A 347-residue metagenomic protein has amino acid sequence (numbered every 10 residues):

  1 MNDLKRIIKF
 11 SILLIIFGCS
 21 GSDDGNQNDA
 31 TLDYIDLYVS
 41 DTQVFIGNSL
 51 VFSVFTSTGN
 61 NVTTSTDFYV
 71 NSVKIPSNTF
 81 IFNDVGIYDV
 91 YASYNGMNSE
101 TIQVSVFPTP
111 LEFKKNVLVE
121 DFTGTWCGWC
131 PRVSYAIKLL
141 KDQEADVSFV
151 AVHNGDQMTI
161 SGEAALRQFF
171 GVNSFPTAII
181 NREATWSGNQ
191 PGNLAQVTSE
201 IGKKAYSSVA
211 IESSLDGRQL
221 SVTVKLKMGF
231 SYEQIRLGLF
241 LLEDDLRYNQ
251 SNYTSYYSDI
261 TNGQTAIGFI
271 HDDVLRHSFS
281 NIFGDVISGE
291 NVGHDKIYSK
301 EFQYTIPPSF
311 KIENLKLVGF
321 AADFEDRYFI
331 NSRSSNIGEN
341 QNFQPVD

Functional and structural regions predicted by a protein language model:
M1-I8, I12-I46, V54, M97-K114 (+1 more regions): Bacterial Sec-dependent N-terminal signal peptides
T42-N48, S213-G217: Short, solvent-exposed loop/linker segments at the N-terminal edge of repeated beta-sheet extracellular domains
F52-N60: Acidic, Ser/Thr
N60-K74, I180: Change to "...patches in solvent-exposed regions of secreted, membrane-anchored, or virion-exposed structural
N78-Y88: Solvent-exposed segments in extracellular or luminal domains encompassing
I87-G96: Append "Rare intracellular matches occur via the same short Y/T/C beta-strand/loop motifs
L111-V147: Local sequence-structure signature of Cys/Sec-based thiol-disulfide redox active-site neighborhoods
V150-D347: Short, conserved sequence motifs used for protein processing/export or organelle targeting and for catalysis
